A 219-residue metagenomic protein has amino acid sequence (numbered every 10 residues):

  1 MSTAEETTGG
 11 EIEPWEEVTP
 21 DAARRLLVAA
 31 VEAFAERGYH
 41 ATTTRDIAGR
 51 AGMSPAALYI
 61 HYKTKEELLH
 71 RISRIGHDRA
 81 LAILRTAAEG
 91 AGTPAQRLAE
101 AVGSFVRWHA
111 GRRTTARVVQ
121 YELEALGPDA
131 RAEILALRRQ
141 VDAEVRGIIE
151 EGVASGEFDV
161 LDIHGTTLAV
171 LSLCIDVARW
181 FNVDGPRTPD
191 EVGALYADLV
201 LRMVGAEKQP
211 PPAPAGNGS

Functional and structural regions predicted by a protein language model:
M1-D21, E32, K208-S219: N-terminal intrinsically disordered/low-complexity leader segments
S2, A22-R25, A29, A33-E67 (+1 more regions): Helix-turn-helix
L27, L81, A99, G103 (+5 more regions): An amphipathic alpha-helix signature
Y62, Y121-L126: Short helix-capping/turn signature of helix-turn-helix
R71, R85-T114, T167-V170, G193 (+1 more regions): Hydrophobic alpha-helical connector segments
R74-R79: Short, basic, alpha-helical segments at the C-terminal edge of helix-turn-helix-like DNA-binding modules
A116-Y121, R131, L135, V153-L199 (+1 more regions): Hydrophobic/aromatic-rich alpha-helical bundle segments in the mid-to-C-terminal region
